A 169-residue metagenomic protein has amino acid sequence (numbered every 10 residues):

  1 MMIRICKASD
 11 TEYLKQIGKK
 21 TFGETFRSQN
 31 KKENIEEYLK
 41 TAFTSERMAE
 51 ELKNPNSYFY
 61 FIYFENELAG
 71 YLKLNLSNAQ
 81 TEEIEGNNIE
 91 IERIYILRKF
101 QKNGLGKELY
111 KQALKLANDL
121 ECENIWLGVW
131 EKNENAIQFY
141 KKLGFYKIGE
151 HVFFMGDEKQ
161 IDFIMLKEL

Functional and structural regions predicted by a protein language model:
M1-I3: Extreme N-terminal starter segment of soluble prokaryotic enzymes
I5-T11, K15-S28, E36-K99, Y110-Q112 (+4 more regions): Acetyl-CoA-dependent GNAT
E85-I89, E123-W126, W130-I137, K141-L143 (+1 more regions): C-terminal "cap" of GNAT-fold acetyltransferases
Y95, F145-Y146: Short acidic-aromatic loop segments in the C-terminal HATPase_c
L97-K99, N103, E131-K132: Active-site acidic-Proline motif in GNAT/NAT acetyltransferases
K102-K115, Q138-K142: Conserved acetyl-CoA-binding loop-helix of GNAT-fold acetyltransferases
N103, L120-E123: Short coil/turn segments at alpha/beta junctions that flank glycine-rich nucleotide-binding fingerprints
